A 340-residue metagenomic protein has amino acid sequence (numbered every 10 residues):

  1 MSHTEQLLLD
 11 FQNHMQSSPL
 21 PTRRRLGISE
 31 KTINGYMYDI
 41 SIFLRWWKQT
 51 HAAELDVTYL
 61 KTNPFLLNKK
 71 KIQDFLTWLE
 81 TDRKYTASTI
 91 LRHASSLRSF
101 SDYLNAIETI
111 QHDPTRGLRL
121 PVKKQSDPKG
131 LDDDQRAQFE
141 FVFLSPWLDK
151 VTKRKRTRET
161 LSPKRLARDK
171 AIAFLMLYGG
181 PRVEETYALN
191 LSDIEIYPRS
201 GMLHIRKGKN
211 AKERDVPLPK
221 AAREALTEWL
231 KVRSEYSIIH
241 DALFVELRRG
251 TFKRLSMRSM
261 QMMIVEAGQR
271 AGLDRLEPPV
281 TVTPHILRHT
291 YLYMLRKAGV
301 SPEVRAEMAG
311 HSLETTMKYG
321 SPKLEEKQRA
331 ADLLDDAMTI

Functional and structural regions predicted by a protein language model:
M1-I340: Conserved catalytic core of the tyrosine transesterase superfamily
